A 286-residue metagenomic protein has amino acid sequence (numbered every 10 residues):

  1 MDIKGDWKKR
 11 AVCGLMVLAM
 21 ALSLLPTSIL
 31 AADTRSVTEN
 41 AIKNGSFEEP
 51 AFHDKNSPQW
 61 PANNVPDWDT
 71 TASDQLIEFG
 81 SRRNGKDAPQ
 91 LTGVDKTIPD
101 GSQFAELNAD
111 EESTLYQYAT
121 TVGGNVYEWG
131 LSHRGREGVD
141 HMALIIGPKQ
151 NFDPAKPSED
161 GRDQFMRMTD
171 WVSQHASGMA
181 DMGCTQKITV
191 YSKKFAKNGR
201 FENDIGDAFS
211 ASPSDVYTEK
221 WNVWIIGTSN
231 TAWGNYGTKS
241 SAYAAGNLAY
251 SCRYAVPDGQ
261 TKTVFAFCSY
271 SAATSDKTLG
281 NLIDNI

Functional and structural regions predicted by a protein language model:
M16-L24: Hydrophobic core
L24-S36: Sec-dependent signal peptide cleavage junction
S46-Q103: Extracellular glycan-recognition surfaces and repeat-rich motifs
F47, V126-G135, M142-L144, F201 (+4 more regions): Extracellular beta-strand-rich recognition modules
S57-W60, L115, E137-K149, T278: Beta-strand acidic-aromatic groove motif in beta-rich domains, primarily in extracellular
F104-N125, N247-S251: Short beta-strands within extracellular/lumenal beta-sheet-rich domains
E112, A242-L248, Y270-I286: Extracellular carbohydrate recognition
E159-Q260: Extracellular carbohydrate recognition and processing domains and analogous Trp-centered ligand-binding platforms
